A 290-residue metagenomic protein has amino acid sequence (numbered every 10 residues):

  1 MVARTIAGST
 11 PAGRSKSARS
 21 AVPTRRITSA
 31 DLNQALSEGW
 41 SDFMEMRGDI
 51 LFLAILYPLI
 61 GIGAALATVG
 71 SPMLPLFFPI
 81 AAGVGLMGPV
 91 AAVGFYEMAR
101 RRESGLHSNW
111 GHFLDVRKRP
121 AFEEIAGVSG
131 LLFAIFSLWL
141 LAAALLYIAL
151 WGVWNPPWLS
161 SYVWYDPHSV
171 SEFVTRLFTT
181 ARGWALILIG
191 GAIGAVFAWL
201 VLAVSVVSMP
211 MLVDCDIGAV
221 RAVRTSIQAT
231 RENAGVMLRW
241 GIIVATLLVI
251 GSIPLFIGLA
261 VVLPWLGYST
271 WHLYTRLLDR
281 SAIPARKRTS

Functional and structural regions predicted by a protein language model:
M1-S290: Hydrophobic alpha-helical membrane segments
